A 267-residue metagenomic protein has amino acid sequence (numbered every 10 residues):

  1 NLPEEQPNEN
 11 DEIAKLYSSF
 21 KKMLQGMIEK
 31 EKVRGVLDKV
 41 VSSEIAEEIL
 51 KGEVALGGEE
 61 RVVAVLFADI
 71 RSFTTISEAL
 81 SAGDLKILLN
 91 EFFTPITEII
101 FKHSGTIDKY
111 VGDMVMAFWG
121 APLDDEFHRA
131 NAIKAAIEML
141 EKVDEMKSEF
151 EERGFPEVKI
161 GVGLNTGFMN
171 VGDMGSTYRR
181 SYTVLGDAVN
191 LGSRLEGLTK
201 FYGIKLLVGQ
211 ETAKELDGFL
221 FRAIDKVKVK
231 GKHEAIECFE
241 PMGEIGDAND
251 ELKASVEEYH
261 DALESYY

Functional and structural regions predicted by a protein language model:
N1-G26, K30-E31, G35, V62: HAMP signal relay modules and closely related sensory coiled-coil linkers that couple transmembrane inputs to cytosolic
E9-L16, E59, L85, R129 (+1 more regions): The cytosolic transmitter module of two-component sensor histidine kinases
M27, E31, T74-T75, S193: Charged alpha-helical signal-transmission linkers that cap and connect PAS-family sensory domains
I28-E59: Membrane-proximal coiled-coil signaling linkers
G52-A135, Y182: Catalytic NTP-binding/metal-coordinating core of nucleotidyl cyclase/transferase enzymes
L89-G105, A121-V162, D187-K200, L220: Alpha-helical scaffold within the catalytic cores of cyclic-nucleotide enzymes
F118-H128, V162-Y182, T199-Y202, I245: Catalytic strand-loop-helix junctions within cyclic-nucleotide turnover domains
M169, T199-E264: Cytosolic regulatory/linker segments at or just downstream of nucleotide-handling modules in signal-transduction
